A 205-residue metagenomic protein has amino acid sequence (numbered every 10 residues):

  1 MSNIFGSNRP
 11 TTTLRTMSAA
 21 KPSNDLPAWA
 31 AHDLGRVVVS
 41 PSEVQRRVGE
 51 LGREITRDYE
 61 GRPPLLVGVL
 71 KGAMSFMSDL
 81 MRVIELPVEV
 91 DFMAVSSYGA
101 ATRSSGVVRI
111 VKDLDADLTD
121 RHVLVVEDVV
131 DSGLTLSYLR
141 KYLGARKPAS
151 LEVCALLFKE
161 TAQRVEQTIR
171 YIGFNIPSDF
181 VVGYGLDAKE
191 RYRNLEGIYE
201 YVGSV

Functional and structural regions predicted by a protein language model:
M1-V205: PRPP-associated nucleotide enzymes
